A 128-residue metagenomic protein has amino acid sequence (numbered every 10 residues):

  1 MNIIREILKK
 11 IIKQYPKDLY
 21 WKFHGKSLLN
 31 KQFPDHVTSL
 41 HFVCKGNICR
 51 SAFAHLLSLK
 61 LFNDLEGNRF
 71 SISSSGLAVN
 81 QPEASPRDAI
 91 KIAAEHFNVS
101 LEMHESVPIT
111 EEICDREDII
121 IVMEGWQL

Functional and structural regions predicted by a protein language model:
M1-K17: Helix-enriched interaction subdomains in cytosolic or periplasmic regions, typified by TIR/SEFIR signaling/NADase cores
Q14-R116: Conserved active-site segments centered on acidic
V122-M123: Short beta-strand scaffold positions
Q127-L128: Alpha-helix capping/helix-boundary segments
